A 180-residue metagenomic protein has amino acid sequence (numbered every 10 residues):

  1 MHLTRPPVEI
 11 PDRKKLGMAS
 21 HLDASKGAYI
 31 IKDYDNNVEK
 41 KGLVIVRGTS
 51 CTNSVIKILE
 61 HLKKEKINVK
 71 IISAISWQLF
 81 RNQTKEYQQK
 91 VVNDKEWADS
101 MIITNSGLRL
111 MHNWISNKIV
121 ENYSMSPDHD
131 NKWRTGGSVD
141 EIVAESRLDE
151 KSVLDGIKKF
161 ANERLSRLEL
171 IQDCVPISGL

Functional and structural regions predicted by a protein language model:
M1-L180: Thiamine diphosphate
